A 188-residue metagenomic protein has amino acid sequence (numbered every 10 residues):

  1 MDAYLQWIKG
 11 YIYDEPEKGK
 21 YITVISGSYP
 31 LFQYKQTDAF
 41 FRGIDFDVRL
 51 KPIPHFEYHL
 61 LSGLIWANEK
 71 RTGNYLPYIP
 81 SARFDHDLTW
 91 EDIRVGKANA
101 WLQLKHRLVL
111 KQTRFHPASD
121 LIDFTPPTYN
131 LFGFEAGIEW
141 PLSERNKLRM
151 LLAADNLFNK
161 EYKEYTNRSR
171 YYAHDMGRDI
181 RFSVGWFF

Functional and structural regions predicted by a protein language model:
M1-L31, A153: Membrane-embedded beta-barrel scaffold of Gram-negative outer-membrane proteins
Y4-W7, S28-T113: Gram-negative outer-membrane beta-barrel transporters
Y11-G19, I65, E69-P77, T113-L121 (+1 more regions): Outer-membrane beta-barrel translocator domains and adjoining extracellular loop/strand segments of Gram-negative
Q33-Y34, L121-D123, S169-Y171: Short, P/G- and charge-enriched loop/turn segments at secondary-structure junctions
A39, I79-S81, K97, P127-Y129 (+2 more regions): Short coil/turn motifs at beta-sheet boundaries
R42-F46, A82-L88, N130-A136, R178-V184: Hydrophobic, lipid-facing positions within transmembrane beta-strands of outer-membrane proteins
L108-P117, I138-F188: C-terminal beta-signal and adjacent terminal beta-strands/loops of Gram-negative outer-membrane beta-barrel proteins
V109, L121-G133, P141-S143: Outer-membrane beta-barrel transmembrane domain signature
